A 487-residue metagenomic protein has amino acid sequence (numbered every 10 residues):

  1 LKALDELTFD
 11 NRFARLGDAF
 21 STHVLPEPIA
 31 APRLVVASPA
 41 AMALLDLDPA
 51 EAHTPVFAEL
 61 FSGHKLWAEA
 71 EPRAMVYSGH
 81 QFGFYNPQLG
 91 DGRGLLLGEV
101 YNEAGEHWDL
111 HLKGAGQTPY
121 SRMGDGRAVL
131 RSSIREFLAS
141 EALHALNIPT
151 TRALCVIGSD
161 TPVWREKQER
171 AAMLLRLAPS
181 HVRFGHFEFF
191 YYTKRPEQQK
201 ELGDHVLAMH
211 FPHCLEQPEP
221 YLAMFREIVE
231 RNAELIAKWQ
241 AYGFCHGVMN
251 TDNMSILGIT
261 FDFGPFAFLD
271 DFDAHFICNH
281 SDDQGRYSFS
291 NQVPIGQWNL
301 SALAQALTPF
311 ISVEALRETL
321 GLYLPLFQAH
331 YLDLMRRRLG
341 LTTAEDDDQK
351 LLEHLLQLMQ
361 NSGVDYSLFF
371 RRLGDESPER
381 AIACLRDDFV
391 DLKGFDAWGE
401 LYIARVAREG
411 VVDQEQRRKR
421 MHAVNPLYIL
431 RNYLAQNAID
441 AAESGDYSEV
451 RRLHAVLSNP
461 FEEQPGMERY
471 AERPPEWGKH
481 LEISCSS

Functional and structural regions predicted by a protein language model:
L1-L7, G17-T22, G98-E106, Y120 (+6 more regions): Phosphate-binding glycine-rich loops and adjacent basic patches that engage nucleotide phosphates, nucleic-acid
L1-S78, C278, D283-S487: Regulatory N- and C-terminal appendages and interdomain linkers associated with kinase/kinase-like NTP transferase
L7-R15, L112, G116, G126 (+4 more regions): N-proximal short alpha-helices
L25-P26, D125-R127, L222-A223: Short, contiguous strand/loop micro-motifs
A31-L34, P39-F57, S62-P218, L257-I259 (+6 more regions): Conserved ATP-binding subdomain of kinase catalytic cores across diverse folds
S133, P162-H246, L257-Q357: ATP-dependent phospho-/nucleotidyl transfer catalytic cores
I157-S159, C245-G247, N361-Y366: Short, highly charged low-complexity linear segments
T251-D252, I256: Catalytic-loop Lys-Pro-X-Asn motif of eukaryotic-like protein kinases
